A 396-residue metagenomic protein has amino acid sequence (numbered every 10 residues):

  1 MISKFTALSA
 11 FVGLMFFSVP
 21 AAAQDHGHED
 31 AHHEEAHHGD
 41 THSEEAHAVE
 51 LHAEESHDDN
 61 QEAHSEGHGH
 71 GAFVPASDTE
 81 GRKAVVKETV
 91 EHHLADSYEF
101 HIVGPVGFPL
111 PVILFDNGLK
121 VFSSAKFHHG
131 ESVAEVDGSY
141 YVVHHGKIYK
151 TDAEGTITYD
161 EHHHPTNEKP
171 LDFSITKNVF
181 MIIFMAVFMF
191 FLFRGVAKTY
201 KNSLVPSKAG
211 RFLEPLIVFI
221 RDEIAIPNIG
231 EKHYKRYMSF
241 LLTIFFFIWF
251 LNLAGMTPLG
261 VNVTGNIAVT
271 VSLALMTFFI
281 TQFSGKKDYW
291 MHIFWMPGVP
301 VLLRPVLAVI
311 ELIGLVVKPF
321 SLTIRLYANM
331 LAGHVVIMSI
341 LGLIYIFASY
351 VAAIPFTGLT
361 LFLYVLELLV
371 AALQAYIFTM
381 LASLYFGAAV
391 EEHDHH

Functional and structural regions predicted by a protein language model:
M1-S9: Bacterial N-terminal signal peptides that target proteins for export
I2, V19-P206: Perimembrane topogenic segments of multi-pass inner/organellar membrane proteins
T6, I175, N228-M238: Membrane-interface helix starts
S9-S18: Bacterial N-terminal signal peptides
P165-K169, I220-H233: Cytosolic juxtamembrane amphipathic/interface segments immediately preceding and feeding into a transmembrane helix
V187-N228, D288: Hydrophobic transmembrane alpha-helix segments characteristic of membrane transport and insertion machinery
M238, T243-T257, A268-S272, M276-M380 (+1 more regions): Hydrophobic alpha-helical transmembrane segments and adjacent short intramembrane/lumenal linkers of inner/organellar
T257-V263: Membrane-interface helix caps and helix-loop-helix hairpins in membrane proteins
